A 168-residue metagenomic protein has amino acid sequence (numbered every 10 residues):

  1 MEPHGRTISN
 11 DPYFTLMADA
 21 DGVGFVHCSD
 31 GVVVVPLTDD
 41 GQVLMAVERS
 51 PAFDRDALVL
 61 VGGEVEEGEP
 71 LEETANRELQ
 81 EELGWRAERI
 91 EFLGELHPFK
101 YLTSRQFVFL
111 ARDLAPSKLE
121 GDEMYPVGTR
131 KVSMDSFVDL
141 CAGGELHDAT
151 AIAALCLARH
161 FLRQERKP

Functional and structural regions predicted by a protein language model:
M1-V33, D39: Acidic, metal-coordinating catalytic segment for phosphate/diphosphate chemistry, firing primarily on the Nudix
Y13-D21, L96-K118, R130: Active-site-adjacent beta-strand/loop module that shapes the phosphate/pyrophosphate-binding cleft
Y13-T15, D30, L102-R105, E123-Y125 (+1 more regions): A generic structural signal for well-ordered coil/turn residues at beta-strand boundaries that shape enzyme active-site
V26-R77: Conserved Nudix-box catalytic region and its N-terminal flanking loop in Nudix hydrolases and closely related
T38-Q42, R49, R112-P116, M134-D135 (+1 more regions): Short loop segments at secondary-structure junctions
M45, L60-G94, F109, E123-Y125 (+1 more regions): The catalytic Nudix box helix
D56, K100-Y101, M124-P168: Nudix hydrolase/Nudix homology domain
